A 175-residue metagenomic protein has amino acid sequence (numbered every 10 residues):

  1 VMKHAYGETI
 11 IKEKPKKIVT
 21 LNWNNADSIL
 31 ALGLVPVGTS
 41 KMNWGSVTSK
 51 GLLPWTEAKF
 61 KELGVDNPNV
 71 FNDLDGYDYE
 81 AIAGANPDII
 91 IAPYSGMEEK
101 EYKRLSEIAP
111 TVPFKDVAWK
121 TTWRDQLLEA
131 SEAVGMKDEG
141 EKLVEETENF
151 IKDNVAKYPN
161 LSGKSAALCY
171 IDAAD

Functional and structural regions predicted by a protein language model:
V1-D27, E139-C169: Bacterial Sec-exported substrate-binding components of ABC uptake systems
V1-M2, Y6-T9, P15, T20 (+6 more regions): Extracytoplasmic/periplasmic mature domains of Sec-exported, cell-envelope-associated bacterial proteins
K16-T20, D73-Y77, G96-E99, V117-R124 (+2 more regions): Soluble non-cytosolic domains of exported or imported proteins
A26-D78: A short, structured surface patch at a secondary-structure boundary
T39-K41, I91-Y94, P113-V117, K137 (+1 more regions): Short beta-strand->loop
Y79-I82, N86-A92, P110: Proline-aspartate-enriched helix->loop->beta-strand connector
Y102-D138: Charged, glycine-enriched surface loops/patches that mediate electrostatic binding to polyanionic ligands
A167, A174-D175: A conserved mid-domain beta-alpha-beta active-site/ligand-binding segment of alpha/beta enzyme cores
